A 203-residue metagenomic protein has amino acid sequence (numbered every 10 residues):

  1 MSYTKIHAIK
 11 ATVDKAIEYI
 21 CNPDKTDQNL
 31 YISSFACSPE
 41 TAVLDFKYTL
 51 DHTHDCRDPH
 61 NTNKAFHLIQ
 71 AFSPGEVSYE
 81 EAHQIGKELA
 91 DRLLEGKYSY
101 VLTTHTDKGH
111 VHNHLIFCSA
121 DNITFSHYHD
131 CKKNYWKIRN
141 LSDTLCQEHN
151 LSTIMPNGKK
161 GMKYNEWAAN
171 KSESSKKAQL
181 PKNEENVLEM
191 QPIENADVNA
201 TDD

Functional and structural regions predicted by a protein language model:
M1-D203: N-terminal nicking endonuclease/strand-transfer module with a His-rich metal-binding environment and a catalytic Tyr
